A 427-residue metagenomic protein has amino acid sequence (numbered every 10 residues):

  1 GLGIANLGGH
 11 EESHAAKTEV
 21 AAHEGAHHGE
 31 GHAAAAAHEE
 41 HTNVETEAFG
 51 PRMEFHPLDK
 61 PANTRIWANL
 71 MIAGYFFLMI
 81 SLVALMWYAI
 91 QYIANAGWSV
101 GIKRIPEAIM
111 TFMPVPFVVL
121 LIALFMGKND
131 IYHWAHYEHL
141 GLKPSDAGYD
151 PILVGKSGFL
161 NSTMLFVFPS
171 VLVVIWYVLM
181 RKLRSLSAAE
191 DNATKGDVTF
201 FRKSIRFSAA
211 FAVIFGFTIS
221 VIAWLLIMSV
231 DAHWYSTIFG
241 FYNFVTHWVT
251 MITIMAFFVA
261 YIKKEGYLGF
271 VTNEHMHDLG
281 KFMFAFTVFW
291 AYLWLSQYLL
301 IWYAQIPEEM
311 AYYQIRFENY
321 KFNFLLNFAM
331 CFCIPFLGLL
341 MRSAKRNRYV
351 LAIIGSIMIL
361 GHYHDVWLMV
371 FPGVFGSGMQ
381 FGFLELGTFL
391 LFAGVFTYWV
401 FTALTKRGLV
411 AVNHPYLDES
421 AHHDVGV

Functional and structural regions predicted by a protein language model:
G1-E12, V83-L85, F125-N129, R181 (+2 more regions): Alpha-helical transmembrane segments of multi-pass membrane proteins
G1-G3, T111-D130, A285-W294, I353-M358: Hydrophobic alpha-helical membrane-insertion segments
N6-I66, G141-A147: Low-complexity, proline/glycine-enriched hydrophobic segments characteristic of transmembrane helices
G29, A33-G50, A68, K156-N327 (+1 more regions): Long, contiguous internal "core" modules enriched in hydrophobic/ aromatic residues
E39-E40, K143-D150, M330-V427: TerminUS-proximal long segments
A68-I72, I102-P106, A232-F244, Y313-Q314 (+1 more regions): Non-cytosolic membrane-interface motifs at loop->transmembrane helix junctions
G74-Y75, P151-I175, K321-C333, L386-V395 (+1 more regions): Hydrophobic alpha-helical transmembrane segments
L78-A96, W176-M180: Central hydrophobic cores of alpha-helical transmembrane segments in multi-pass inner-membrane proteins across all
